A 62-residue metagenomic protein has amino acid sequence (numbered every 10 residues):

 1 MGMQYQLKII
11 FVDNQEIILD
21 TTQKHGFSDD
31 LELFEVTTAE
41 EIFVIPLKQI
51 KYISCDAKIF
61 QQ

Functional and structural regions predicted by a protein language model:
M1-D30: N-terminal acidic leader/helix
I10-V12, D20-T22, T37, K48 (+1 more regions): A structural detector for beta-sheet-dominated domains
H25-F34, Y52-A57: Short, surface-exposed linear segments at secondary-structure transitions and domain or protein termini
D30-V44: Short aromatic-glycine motifs in intrinsically disordered, low-complexity regions
E40-Q62: Short, mixed-charge low-complexity intrinsically disordered segments
